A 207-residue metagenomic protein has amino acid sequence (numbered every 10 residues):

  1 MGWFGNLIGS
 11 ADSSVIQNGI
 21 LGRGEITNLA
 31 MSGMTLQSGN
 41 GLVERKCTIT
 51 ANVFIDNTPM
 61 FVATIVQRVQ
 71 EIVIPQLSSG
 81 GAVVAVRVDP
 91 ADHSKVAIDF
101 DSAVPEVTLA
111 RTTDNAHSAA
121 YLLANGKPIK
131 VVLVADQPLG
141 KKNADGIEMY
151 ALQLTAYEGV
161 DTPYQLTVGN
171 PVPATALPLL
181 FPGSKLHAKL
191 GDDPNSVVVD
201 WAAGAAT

Functional and structural regions predicted by a protein language model:
G2-T207: Oxidizing extracytosolic/periplasmic lumen-facing domains of membrane-embedded or membrane-associated proteins
